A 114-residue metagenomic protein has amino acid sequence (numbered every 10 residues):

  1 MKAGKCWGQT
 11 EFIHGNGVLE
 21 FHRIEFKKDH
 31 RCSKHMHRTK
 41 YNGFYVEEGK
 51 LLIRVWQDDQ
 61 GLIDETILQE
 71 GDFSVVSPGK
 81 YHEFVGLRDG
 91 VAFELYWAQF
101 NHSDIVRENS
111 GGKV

Functional and structural regions predicted by a protein language model:
M1-R23, R31-K34, T66-E70, N109-V114: A short, N-terminal "cap"/entry segment at the start of jelly-roll beta-barrel domains of the cupin/DSBH fold
A3, V85-V114: Double-stranded beta-helix
I24-K40, F44: Short, well-structured hydrophobic secondary-structure segments
H30, T39-K40, K80, R88 (+1 more regions): A generic "binding-loop/recognition-motif" signal
T39-D58: Glycine- and acidic-residue-biased ligand/ion/polar-headgroup-sensing regions
Q57-G79: Short acidic-glycine-tyrosine-enriched beta hairpin
